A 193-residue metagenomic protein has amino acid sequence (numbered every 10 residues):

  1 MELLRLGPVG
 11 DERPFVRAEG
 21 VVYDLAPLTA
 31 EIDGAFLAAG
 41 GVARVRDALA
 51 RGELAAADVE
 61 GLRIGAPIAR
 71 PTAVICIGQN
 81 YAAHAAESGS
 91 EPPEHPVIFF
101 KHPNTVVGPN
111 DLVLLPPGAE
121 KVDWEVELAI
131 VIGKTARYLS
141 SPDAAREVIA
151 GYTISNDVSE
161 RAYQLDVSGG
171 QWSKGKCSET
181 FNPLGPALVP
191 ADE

Functional and structural regions predicted by a protein language model:
M1-P96: N-terminal non-catalytic cap/leader segment that marks the start of a structured domain
P71-E193: Glycine-enriched loop-and-adjacent helix/strand subsegments that border the catalytic/binding cleft of enzyme cores
